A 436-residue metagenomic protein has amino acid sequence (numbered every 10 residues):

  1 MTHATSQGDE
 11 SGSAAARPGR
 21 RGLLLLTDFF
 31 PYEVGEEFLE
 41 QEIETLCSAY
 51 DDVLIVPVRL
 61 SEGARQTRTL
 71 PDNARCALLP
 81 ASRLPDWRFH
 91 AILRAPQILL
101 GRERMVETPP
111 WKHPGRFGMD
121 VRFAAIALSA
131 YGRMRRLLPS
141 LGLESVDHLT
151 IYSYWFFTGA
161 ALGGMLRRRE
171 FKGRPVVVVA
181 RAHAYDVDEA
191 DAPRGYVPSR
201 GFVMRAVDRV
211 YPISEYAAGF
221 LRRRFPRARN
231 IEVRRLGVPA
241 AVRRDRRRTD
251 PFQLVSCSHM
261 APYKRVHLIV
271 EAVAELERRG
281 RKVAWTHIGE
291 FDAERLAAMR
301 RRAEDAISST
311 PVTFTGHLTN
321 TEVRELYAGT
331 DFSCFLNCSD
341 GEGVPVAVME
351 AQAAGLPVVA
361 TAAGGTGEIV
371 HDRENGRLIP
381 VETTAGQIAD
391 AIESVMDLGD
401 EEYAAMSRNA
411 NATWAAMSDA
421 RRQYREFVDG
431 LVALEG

Functional and structural regions predicted by a protein language model:
T2-P85: N-terminal subdomain of nucleotide-sugar transferases
E37, Q41, F252, A261-E275: A conserved mid-protein helix/loop that constitutes part of the nucleotide-sugar donor-binding site
V177-H183, R200-R243: Donor nucleotide-sugar binding/catalytic pocket of nucleotide-sugar-dependent glycosyltransferases
A297-E325: Nucleotide-activated donor-binding/catalytic signature segment of Leloir-type glycosyltransferases, i.e., the conserved
C338-D340: Aromatic "clamp/platform" in nucleotide-sugar-dependent glycosyltransferases that forms part of the donor/acceptor
A353, P357-A360, V370: Short hydrophobic beta-strand element within catalytic cores of glycosyltransferases and related nucleotide-activated
D372-R373, R377-A385, S394-D400: Conserved acidic donor-binding segment of nucleotide-sugar-dependent glycosyltransferases
E401-M417: A short, well-ordered alpha-helix in the C-terminal region of glycosyltransferases
